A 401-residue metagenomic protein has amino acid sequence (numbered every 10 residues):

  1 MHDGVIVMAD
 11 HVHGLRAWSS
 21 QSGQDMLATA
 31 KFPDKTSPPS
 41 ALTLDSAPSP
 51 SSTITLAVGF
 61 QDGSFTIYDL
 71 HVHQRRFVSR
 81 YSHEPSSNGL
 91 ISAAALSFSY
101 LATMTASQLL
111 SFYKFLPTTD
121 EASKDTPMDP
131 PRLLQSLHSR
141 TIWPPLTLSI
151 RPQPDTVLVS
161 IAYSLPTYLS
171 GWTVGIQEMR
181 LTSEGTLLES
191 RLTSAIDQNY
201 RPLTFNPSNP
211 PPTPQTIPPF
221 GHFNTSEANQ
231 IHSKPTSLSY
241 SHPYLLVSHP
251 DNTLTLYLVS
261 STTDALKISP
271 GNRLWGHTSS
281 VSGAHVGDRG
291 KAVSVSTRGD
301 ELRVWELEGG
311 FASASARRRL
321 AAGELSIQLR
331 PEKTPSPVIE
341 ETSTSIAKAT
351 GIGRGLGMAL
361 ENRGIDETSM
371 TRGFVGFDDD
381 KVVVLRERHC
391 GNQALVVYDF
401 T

Functional and structural regions predicted by a protein language model:
M1, E184-H249, T253-T401: C-terminal scaffolding/assembly regions of large eukaryotic complex subunits
M1-L188: Fungal eukaryote-biased detector of long internal structured cores
